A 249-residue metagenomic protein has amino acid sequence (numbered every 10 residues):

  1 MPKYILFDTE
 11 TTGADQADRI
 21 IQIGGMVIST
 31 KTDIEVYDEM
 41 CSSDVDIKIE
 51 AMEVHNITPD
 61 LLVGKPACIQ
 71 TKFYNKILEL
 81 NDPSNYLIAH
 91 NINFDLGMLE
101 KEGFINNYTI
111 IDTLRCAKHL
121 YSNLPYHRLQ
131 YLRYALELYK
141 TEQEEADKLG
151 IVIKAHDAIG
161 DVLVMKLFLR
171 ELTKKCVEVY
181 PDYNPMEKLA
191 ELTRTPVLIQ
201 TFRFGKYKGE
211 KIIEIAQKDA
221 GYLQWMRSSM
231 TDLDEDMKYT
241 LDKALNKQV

Functional and structural regions predicted by a protein language model:
M1-T109, R115, S122-E144, K148-H156: Conserved non-catalytic scaffold segment of RNase H-like nuclease domains
T11-Q16, V164, E171-C176: Hydrophobic, well-ordered secondary-structure scaffolds
I49, E53, E79, K101 (+8 more regions): Charged/polar, solvent-exposed surface patches and flexible loops
A155-I159, E214-I215: Structural motif
D157-F168: Acidic, divalent-metal-coordinating active-site segment for phosphoryl/phosphodiester hydrolysis, typified by short
L167-V249: Acidic two-metal-ion nuclease catalytic site recognized across multiple nuclease folds, prominently DnaQ/RNase D-T
